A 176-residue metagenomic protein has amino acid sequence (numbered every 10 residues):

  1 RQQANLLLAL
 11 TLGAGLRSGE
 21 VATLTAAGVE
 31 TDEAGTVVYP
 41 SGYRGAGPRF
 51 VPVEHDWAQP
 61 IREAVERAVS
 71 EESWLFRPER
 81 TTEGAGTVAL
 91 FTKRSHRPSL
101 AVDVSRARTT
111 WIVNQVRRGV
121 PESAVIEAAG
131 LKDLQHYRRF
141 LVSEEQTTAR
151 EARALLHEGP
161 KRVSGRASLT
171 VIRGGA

Functional and structural regions predicted by a protein language model:
R1-S18, R108: Basic, Lys/Arg- and aromatic-enriched nucleic-acid-binding interface segment
L6-A14, A46, D56-R62, E83-G84: Long, positively charged binding patches that form subdomain-scale interaction surfaces for polyanionic ligands
L7-L10, V21, A34, T81-G84 (+3 more regions): ATP/nucleotide-binding catalytic cores
G19, T23-A58: Conserved tyrosine-mediated DNA breakage-rejoining catalytic core shared by Y-recombinases
T23-V29, S105, I126-D133, R139-S143: A short, basic/aromatic helix-end/turn motif that makes direct DNA contacts
V53-A101: Active-site/catalytic core of tyrosine-dependent DNA strand-transfer enzymes
A89-E127, L131, Q146, R153-L155: Short, basic (Lys/Arg/His-rich) helix/loop patches that form interaction surfaces in the mid-to-C-terminal regions
R138-A176: DNA/chromatin major-groove-contacting recognition/catalytic segments
